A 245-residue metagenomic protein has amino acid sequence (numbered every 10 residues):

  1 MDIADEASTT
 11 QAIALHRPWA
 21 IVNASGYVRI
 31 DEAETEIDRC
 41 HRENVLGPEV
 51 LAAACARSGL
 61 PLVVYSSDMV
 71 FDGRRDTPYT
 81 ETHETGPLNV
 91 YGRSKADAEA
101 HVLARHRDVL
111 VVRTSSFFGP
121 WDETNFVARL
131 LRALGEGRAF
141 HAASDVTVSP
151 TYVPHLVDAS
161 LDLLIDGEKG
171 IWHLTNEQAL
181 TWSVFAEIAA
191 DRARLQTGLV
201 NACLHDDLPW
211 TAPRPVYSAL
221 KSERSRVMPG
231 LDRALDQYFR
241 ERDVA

Functional and structural regions predicted by a protein language model:
I3-E43: NAD(P)H-binding glycine-rich loop region in Rossmannoid oxidoreductase-like domains and their noncatalytic homologs
A24-S25, L62-D68, D72, V112-T114: SDR active-site strand-loop-helix element
D31-D38, G73-T77, E123: Conserved catalytic-core motifs of eukaryotic protein kinase domains, centered on the activation segment
R42-V50, R57, V70-V112, F118: Catalytic helix-loop patch of NAD(P)-dependent Rossmann-fold dehydrogenases
A100-V148, H155: NAD(P)-dependent short-chain dehydrogenase/reductase
L156, L174, F185, S225 (+1 more regions): Non-catalytic, hydrophobic alpha-helical segments
A159, D166-T211, F239: Mid/C-terminal beta-alpha module of Rossmann-like enzyme folds, strongest in SDR-family dehydrogenases/epimerases
G198, P213-A245: C-terminal amphipathic/interface module of NAD(P)-dependent oxidoreductases and related NAD-binding regulators
